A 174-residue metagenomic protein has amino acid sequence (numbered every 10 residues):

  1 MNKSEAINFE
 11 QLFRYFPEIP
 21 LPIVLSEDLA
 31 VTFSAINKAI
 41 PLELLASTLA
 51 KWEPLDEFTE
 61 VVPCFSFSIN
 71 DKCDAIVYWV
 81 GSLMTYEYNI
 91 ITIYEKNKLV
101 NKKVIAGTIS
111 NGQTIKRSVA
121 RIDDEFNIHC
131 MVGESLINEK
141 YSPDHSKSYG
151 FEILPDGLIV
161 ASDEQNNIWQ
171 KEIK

Functional and structural regions predicted by a protein language model:
M1-F65, E172-K174: Terminal domain-start segments
V24-S26, L83-E87, E139-S146: Short, solvent-exposed loop/turn segments at conserved positions within beta-propeller repeat blades
E57-D71, T85-Y88, G107: Soluble ligand-binding/transfer domains with enclosed cavities or grooves
V62-I69, I91-T92, R117-I122, F151: Short, exposed beta-strand/loop patches in secreted or surface proteins that constitute
D71-Y78, N127-M131: Acidic/hydrophobic-patterned starts of short beta strands in beta-sheet-rich repeat architectures
C73-K98: Mid-length scaffold segments of soluble, non-membrane domains
N101-A161, N166: Short aromatic loop motif centered on NTY/YTY
Q165-I173: Short, low-complexity, Pro/Ser/Thr/Gly-rich segments in the mature regions of secreted, periplasmic
